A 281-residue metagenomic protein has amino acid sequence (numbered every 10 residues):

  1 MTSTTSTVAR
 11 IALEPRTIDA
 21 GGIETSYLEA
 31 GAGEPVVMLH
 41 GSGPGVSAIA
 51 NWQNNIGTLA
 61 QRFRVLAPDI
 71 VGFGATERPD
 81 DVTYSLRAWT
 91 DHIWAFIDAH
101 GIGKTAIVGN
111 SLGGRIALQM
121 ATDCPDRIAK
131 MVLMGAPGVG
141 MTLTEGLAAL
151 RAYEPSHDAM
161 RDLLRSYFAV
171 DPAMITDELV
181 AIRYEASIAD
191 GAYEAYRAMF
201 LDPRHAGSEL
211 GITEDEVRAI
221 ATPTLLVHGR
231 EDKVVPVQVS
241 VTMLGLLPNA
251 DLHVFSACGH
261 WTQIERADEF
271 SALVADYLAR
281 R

Functional and structural regions predicted by a protein language model:
I23-A75: Conserved HGGG/HGGXW glycine-rich cap/lid loop of the alpha/beta-hydrolase fold
L28, G57, A67-V108, A272: Active-site loop/oxyanion-hole signature of alpha/beta-hydrolase fold enzymes
G109, G113, A117: Gly/Ala-rich beta-loop-alpha elbow adjacent to hydrolase catalytic centers
L118-T122, A129-D162: Flexible "cap/lid" loop of the alpha/beta hydrolase fold
P155-R218: Conserved alpha/beta-hydrolase catalytic His-Asp/Glu region
I220, L226-H228: Short beta-strand/loop motif that positions the catalytic acidic residue of the alpha/beta-hydrolase fold
E231-V235: Acidic catalytic loop of the alpha/beta-hydrolase fold
A250-R281: Catalytic active-site module of serine/aspartate enzymes centered on a nucleophile-bearing elbow/loop
